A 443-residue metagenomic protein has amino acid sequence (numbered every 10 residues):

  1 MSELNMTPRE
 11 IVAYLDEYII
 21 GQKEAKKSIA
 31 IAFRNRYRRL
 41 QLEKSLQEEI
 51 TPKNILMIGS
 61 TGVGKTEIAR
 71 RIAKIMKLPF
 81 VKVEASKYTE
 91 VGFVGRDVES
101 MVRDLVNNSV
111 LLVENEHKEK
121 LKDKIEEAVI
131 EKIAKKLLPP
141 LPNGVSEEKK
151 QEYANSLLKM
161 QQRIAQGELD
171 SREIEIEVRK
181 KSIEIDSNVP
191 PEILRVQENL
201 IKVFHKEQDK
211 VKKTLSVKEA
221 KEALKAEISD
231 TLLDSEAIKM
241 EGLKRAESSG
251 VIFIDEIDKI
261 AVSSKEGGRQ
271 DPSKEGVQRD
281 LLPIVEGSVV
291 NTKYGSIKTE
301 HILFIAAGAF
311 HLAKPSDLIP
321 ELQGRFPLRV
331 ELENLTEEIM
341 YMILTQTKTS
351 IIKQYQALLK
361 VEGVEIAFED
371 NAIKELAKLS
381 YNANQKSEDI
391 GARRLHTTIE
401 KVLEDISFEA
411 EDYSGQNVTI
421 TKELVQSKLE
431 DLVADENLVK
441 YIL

Functional and structural regions predicted by a protein language model:
M1-L443: Non-catalytic accessory segments flanking P-loop/AAA+ NTPase cores
